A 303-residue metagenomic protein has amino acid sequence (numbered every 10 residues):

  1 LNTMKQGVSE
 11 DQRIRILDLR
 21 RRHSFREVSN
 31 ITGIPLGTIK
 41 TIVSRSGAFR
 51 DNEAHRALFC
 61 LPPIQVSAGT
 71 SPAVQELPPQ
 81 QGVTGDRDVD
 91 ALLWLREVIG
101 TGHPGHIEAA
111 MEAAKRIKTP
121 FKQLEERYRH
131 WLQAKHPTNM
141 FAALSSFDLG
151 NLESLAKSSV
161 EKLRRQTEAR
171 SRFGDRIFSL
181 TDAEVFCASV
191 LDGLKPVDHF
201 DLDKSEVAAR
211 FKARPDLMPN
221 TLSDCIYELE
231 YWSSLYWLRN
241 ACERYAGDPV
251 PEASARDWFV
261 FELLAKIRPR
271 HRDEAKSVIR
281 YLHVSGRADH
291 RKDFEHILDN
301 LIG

Functional and structural regions predicted by a protein language model:
N2, G7, F25, K40-F59: Short, solvent-exposed alpha-helical "recognition" segments
V8-H23: Short, amphipathic alpha-helical "recognition" segments used to contact nucleic acids or chromatin
E27-T32: Short alpha-helical "recognition helix" segments of helix-turn-helix
E53-D203, R214-L217: Long, non-catalytic protein-protein interaction scaffolds
V207-E230: Short, charge/polar-rich alpha-helical segments
A241-V250, R268-P269: Charged, low-complexity interaction regions
A255-G303: Alpha-helical oligomerization segments
